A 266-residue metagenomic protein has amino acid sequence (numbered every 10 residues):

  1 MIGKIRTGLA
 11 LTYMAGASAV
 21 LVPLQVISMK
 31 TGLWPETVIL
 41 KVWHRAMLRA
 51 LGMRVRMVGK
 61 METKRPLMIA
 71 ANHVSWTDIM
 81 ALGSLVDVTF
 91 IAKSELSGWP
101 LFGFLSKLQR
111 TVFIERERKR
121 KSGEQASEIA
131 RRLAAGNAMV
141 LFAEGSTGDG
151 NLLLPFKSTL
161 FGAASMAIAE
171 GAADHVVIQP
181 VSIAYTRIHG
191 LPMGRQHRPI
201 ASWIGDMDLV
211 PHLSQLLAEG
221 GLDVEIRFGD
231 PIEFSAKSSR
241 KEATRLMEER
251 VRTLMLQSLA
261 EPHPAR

Functional and structural regions predicted by a protein language model:
M1-R56, S258, R266: N-terminal membrane-anchoring alpha-helices
L21-T37, L48-A50, R65-S122, E170-A172: Catalytic core of membrane glycerolipid acyltransferases/transacylases, capturing the structured, soluble-facing
P66-M68, T111, A138-F142, V177: Residue-level preference for the first positions of well-ordered beta-strands
F102-G103, G150-S238: A cross-family acyltransferase "interaction/gating" segment
T111-R118, D149, H197-I200: Surface-exposed cleft-lining segments at the edges of enzyme active sites
S122, I129-M139, A143-F156: Soluble extracytoplasmic domains of inner/organellar membrane proteins
E219-R266: A cross-taxonomic marker for long C-terminal extensions/tails that follow the last structured domain
